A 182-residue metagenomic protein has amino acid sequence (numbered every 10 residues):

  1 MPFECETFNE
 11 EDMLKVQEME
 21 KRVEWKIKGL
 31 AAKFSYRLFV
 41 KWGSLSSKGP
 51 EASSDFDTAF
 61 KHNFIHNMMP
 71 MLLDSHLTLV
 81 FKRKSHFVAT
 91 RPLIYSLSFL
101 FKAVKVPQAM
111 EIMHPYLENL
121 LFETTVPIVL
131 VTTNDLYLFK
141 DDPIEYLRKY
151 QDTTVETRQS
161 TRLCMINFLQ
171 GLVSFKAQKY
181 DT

Functional and structural regions predicted by a protein language model:
M1-P107, I112-M113: Long amphipathic alpha-helical scaffold regions
G43-S44, F60, T78-T182: Alpha-helical repeat/alpha-solenoid scaffolds of the HEAT/ARM/MIF4G superfamily and closely related elongated all-alpha
